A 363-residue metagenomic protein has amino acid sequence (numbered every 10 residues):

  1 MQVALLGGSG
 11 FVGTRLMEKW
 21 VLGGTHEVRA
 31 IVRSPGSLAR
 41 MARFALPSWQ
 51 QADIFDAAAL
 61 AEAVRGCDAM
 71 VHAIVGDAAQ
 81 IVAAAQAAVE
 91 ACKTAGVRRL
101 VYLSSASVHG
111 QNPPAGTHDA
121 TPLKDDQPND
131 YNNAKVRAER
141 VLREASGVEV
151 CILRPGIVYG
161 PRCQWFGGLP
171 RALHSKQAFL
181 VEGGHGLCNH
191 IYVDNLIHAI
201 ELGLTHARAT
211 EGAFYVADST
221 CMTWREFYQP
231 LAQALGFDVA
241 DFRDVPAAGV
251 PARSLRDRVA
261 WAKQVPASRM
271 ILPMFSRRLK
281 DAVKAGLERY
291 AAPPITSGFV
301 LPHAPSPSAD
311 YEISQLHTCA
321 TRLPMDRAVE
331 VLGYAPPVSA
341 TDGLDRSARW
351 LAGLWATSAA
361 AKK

Functional and structural regions predicted by a protein language model:
V3-G23: N-terminal Rossmann NAD(P)H-binding glycine-rich loop of SDR-like oxidoreductase domains
P47-C67: Conserved Rossmann-fold cofactor-binding substructure of NAD(P)-dependent oxidoreductases
M70-L103: NAD(P)-cofactor binding segment of oxidoreductase domains
P113-V158, A178-V181, G186: Catalytic helix-loop patch of NAD(P)-dependent Rossmann-fold dehydrogenases
V136, V148, Y159-G168, G203-F214 (+1 more regions): Glycine/proline-rich active-site loop of Rossmann-fold NAD(P)-dependent oxidoreductases
V148-C188, V193-N195, L202, Y228-A232: NAD(P)-dependent short-chain dehydrogenase/reductase
V181-G186, F214-C221, A232, Q315-H317 (+1 more regions): Glycine-rich Rossmann NAD(P)(H)-binding loop
L202, H206-E312: Mid/C-terminal beta-alpha module of Rossmann-like enzyme folds, strongest in SDR-family dehydrogenases/epimerases
